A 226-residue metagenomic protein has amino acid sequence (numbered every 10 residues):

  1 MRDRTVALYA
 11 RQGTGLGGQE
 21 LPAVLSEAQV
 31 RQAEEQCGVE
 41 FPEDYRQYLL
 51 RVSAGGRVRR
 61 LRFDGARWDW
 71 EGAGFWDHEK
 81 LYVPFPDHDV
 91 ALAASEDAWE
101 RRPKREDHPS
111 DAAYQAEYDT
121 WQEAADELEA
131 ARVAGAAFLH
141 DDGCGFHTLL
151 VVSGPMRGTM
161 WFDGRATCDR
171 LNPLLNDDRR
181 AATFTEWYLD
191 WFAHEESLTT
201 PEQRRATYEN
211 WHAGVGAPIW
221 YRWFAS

Functional and structural regions predicted by a protein language model:
M1-A131, G135-H140, Y221, A225: A surface-exposed partner-binding patch
T5, T14, T120, T148 (+5 more regions): Residue-identity detector for threonine
F63, V151-V152, F162, P173-D177 (+1 more regions): Generic detector of low-complexity/intrinsically disordered segments and short hydrophobic N-terminal stretches
D64, S153-P155, T185, Q203: Basic, Gly/Ser/Thr-rich N-terminal segments that form RNA-phosphate-binding interfaces in CRISPR RAMP
F138, F146-R170: Low-complexity, glycine/alanine/valine/leucine- and proline-rich hydrophobic stretches
C168-S226: Long, compositionally biased interface segments
